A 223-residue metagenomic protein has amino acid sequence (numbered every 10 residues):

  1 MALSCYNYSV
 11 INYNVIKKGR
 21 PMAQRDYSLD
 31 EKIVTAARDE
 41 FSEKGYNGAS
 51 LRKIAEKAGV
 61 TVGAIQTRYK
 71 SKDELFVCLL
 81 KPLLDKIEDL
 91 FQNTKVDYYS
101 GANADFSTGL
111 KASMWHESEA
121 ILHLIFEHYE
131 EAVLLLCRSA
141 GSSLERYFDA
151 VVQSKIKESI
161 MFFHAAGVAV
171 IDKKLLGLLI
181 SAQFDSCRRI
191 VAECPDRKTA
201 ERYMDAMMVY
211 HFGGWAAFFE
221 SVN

Functional and structural regions predicted by a protein language model:
M1-R20, E127, K157, M161 (+1 more regions): C-terminal peripheral helix-coil segments that are non-catalytic and often amphipathic
A2-K44, L51-K57, K70-E74: Basic, helix-initiating cap at the start of DNA-binding domains
K32-D39, E43, K53, K57 (+7 more regions): Alpha-helical structural segments
G45-Y46, Q66: Short amphipathic helical patch at the helix-1/turn junction of helix-turn-helix
G59-Y69: Short hydrophobic/aromatic patch on the recognition helix
K95, Y99-D105, E119-S142: Amphipathic alpha-helical segments used for helix-helix packing
S107-L110, M114, A140, L144 (+3 more regions): Residue-level recognition of alpha-helical structural elements
H116-E127, A140-A166, K174-S181: Amphipathic alpha-helical packing segments from all-alpha helical-bundle domains
